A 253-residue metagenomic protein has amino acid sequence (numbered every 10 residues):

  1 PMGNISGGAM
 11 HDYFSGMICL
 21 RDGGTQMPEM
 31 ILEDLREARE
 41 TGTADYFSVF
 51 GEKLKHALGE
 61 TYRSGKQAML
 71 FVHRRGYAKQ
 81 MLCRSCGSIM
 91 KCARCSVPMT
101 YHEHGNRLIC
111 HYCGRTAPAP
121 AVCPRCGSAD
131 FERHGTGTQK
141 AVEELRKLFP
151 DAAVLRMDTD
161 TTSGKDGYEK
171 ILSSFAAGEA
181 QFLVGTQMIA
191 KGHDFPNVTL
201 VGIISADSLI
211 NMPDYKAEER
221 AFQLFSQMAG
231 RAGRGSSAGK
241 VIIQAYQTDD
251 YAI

Functional and structural regions predicted by a protein language model:
P1-I253: Inter-lobe coupling/hinge segments of SF2-like helicase ATPases
